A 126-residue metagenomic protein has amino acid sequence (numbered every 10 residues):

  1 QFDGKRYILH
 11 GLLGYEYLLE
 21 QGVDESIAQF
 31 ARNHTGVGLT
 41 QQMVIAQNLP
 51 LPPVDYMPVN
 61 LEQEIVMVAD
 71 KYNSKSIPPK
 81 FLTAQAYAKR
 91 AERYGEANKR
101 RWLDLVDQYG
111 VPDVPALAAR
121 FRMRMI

Functional and structural regions predicted by a protein language model:
Q1-E20, A28-G38, D70: His-Asp-centered metal-binding catalytic motifs of divalent-metal-dependent phosphohydrolases/nucleases
F2, E20-E25, Q41-I126: Divalent metal-dependent phosphate-bond-processing catalytic cores, especially two-metal-ion Mg2+/Mn2+ enzymes that act
